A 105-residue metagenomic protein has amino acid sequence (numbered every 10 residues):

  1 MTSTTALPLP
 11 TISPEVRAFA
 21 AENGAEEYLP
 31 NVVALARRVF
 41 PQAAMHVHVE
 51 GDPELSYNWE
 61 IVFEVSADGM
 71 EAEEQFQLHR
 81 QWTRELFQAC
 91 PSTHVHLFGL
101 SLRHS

Functional and structural regions predicted by a protein language model:
T2-E27: N-terminal presequence-like segments and adjacent domain-start helices
L7-P8, R37-I61: Short edge beta-strands and adjacent turn/loop segments
T11-A18, P53-G69: Short glycine-rich, basic-tinged beta-strand/loop micro-motifs
E22-Q42, H46: Short, well-structured hydrophobic secondary-structure segments
E26, M45, L55, A67-G69 (+1 more regions): Signature for HUH/AEP ssDNA processing cores
L29-V32, E74-F87: Well-ordered, non-membrane alpha-helical segments in soluble/globular domains
E50, S66-M70, R103-S105: Short strand-loop junctions, especially beta-strand C-caps/beta-turns that link beta-sheets to coils or alpha-helices
Q88-S105: A short amphipathic beta-strand at an alpha->beta junction
